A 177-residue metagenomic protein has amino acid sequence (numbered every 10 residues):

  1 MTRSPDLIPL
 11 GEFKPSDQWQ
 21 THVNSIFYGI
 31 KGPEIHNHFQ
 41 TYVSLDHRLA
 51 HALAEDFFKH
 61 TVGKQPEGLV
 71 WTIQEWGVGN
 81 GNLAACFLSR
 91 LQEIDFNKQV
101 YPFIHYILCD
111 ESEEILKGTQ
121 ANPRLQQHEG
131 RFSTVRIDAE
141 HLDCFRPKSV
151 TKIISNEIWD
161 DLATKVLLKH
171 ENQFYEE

Functional and structural regions predicted by a protein language model:
M1-W76, N80-T151, L162, L167-L168: Rossmann-like AdoMet
S155-E177: A mobile, often basic/glycine-rich helix-loop segment that functions as the active-site lid/recognition loop
